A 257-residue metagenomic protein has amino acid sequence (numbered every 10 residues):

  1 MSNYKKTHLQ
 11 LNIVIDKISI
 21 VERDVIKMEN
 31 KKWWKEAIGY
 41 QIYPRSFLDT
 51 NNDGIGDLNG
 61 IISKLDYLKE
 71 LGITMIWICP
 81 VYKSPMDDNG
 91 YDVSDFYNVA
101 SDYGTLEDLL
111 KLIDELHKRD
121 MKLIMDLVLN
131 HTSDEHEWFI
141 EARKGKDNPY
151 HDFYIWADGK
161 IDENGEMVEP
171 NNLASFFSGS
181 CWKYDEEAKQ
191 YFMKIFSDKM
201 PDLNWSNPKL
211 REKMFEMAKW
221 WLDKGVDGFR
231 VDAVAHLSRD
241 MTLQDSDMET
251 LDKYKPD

Functional and structural regions predicted by a protein language model:
Q10-K27: Short, Lys/Arg-enriched N-terminal segments with co-localized hydrophobic residues within the first ~10-30 amino acids
M28-K219, D223, A235-D257: Acidic/aromatic-lined carbohydrate-recognition and catalytic surfaces of CAZymes acting on diverse glycans
D227: Receiver (REC) domain switch/active-site residues of two-component response regulators
